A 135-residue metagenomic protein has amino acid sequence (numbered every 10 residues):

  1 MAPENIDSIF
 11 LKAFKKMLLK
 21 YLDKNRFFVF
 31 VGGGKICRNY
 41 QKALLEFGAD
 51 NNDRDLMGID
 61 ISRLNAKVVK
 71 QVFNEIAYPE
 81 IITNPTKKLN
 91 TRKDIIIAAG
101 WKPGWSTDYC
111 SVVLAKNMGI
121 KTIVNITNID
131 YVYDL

Functional and structural regions predicted by a protein language model:
M1-L135: Nucleotide/pyrophosphate-binding catalytic subdomain
